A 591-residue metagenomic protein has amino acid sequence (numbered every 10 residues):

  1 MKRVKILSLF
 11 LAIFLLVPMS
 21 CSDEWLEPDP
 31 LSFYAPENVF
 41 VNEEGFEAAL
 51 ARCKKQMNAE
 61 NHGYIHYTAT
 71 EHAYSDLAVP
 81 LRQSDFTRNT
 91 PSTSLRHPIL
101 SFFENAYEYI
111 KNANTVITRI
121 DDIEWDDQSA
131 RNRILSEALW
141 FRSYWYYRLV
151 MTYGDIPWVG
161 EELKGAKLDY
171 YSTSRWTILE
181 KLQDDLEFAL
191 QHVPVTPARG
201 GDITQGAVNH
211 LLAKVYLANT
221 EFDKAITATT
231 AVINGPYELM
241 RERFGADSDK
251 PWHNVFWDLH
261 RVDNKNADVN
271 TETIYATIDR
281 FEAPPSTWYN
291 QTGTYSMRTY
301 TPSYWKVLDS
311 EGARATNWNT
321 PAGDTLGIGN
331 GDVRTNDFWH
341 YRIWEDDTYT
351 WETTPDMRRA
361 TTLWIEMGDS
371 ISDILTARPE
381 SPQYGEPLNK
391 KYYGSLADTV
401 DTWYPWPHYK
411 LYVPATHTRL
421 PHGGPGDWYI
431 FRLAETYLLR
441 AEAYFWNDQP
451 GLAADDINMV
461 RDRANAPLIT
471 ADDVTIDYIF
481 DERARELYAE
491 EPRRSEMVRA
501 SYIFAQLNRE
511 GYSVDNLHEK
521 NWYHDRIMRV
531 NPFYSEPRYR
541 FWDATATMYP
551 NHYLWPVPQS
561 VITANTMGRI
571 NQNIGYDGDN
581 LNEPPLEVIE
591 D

Functional and structural regions predicted by a protein language model:
R3, L16-V41, S143, L182 (+2 more regions): Bacterial Sec-dependent N-terminal signal peptides
C21, A106-Y109, K181, S248-N319 (+3 more regions): Long, intrinsically disordered, low-complexity segments
S22-A78, A218-Q383: An aromatic- and glycine-enriched ligand-binding surface/loop that stacks and positions planar moieties
N38-Y64, A78-Y153, D169, T173-W176 (+3 more regions): Conserved, well-structured interaction surfaces
V333-V460: C-terminal substrate/ligand-recognition segments
